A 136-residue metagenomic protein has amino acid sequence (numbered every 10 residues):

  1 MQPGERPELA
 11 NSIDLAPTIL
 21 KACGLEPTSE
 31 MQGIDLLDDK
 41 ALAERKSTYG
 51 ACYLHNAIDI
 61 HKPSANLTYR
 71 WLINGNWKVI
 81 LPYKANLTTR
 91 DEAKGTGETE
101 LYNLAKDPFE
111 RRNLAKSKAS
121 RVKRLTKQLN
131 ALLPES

Functional and structural regions predicted by a protein language model:
M1-Q2, I13-A16, K21-E100: C-terminal cap/loop subdomain of S1 sulfatases and analogous C-terminal strand-loop tails that border
P3-L9: A short glycine-threonine-serine/GTX helix/turn-capping micro-motif
L9-A10, A119: Soluble non-cytosolic domains of exported or imported proteins
L15, L20, T68, A85 (+3 more regions): Long, internal low-complexity/basic segments
